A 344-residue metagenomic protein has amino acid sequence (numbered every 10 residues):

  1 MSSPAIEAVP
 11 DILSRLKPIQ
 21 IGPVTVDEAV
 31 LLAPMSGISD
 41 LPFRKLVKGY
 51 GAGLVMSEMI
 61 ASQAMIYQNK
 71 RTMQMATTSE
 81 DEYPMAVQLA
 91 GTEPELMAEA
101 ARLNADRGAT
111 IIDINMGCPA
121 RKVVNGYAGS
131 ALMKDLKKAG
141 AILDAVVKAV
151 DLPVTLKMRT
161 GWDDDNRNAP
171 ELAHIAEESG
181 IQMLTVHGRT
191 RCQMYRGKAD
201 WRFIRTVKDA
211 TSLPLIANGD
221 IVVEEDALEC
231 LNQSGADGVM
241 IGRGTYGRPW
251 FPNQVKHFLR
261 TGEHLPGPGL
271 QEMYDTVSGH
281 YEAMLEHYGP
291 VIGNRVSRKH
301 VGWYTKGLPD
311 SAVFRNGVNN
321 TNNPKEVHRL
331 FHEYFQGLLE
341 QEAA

Functional and structural regions predicted by a protein language model:
M1-G22, V26, S36, L41-P42 (+7 more regions): Alpha/beta catalytic cores of nucleotide-metabolism and tRNA/nucleoside-modifying enzymes
I6-Q20, M35-T110: Glycine-rich, positively charged N-terminal anion/phosphate-binding segment
R15-G22, V26, V55-M56, A61-S62 (+6 more regions): Glycine-rich, flexible loop/turn motifs
I19-L31, M65-M85, C118, K122-G126 (+2 more regions): N-terminal small/glycine-rich loop or linker at the start of catalytic domains across soluble metabolic enzymes
V30-P34, V55-S57, M85-L89, I112 (+4 more regions): Hydrophobic faces of well-ordered beta-strands that scaffold small-molecule active sites in alpha/beta enzyme cores
M35, I60-S62, A90-T92, G117-P119 (+4 more regions): Active-site beta-loop-alpha junctions enriched in small/polar residues
G49, E95-A128, L132, L136-L215 (+2 more regions): Alpha/beta enzyme core
